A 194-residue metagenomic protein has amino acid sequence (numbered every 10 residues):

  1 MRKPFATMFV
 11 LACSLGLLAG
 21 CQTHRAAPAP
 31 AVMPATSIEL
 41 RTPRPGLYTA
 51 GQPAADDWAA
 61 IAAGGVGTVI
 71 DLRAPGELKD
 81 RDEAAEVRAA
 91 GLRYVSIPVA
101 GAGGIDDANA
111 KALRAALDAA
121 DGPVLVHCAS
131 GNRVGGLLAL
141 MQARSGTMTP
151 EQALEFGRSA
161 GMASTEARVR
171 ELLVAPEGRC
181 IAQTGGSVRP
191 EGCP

Functional and structural regions predicted by a protein language model:
M1-F9: Bacterial N-terminal signal peptides that target proteins for export
M8-A19: Bacterial N-terminal signal peptides
C21-V124, A139-P194: Cys-dependent protein tyrosine phosphatase-like superfamily
L125-G135: A phosphate-binding catalytic loop at a beta-strand-loop-alpha-helix junction that coordinates phosphoryl groups
